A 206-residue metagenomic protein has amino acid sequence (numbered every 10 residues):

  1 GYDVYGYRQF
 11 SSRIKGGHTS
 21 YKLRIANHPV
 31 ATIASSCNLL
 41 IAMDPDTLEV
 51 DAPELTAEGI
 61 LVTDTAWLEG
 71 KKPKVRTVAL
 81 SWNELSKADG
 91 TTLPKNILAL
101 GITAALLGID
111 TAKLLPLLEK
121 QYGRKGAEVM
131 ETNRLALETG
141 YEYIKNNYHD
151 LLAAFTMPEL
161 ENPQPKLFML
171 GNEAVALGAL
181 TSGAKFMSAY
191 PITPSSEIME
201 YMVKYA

Functional and structural regions predicted by a protein language model:
G1-S182, F186: Active-site cofactor/cluster-binding pocket
R8, P191, M202: Active-site proximal loops enriched in glycine and acidic residues that flank catalytic Cys/His/Asp and coordinate
D44, P191-I192: Short beta->alpha junction loops/turns
W67, I192-S195: Short glycine-enriched loops at secondary-structure junctions
K185, S195-A206: Glycine-rich phosphate/ribose-binding loops and adjacent secondary-structure elements that form binding surfaces
